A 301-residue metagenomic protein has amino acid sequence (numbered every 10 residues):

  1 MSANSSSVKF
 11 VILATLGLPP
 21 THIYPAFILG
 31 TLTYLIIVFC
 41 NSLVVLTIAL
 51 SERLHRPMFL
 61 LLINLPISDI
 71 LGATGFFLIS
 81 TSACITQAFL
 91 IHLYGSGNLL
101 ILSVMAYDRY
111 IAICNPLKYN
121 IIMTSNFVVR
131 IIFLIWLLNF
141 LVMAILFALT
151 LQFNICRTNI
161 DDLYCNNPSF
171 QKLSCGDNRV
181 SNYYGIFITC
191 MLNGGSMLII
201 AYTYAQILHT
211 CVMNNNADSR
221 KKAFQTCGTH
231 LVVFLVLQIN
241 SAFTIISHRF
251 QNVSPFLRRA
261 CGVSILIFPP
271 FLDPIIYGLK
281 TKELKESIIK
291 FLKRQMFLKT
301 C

Functional and structural regions predicted by a protein language model:
M1-C301: Transmembrane helical core of 7TM receptor-like proteins
